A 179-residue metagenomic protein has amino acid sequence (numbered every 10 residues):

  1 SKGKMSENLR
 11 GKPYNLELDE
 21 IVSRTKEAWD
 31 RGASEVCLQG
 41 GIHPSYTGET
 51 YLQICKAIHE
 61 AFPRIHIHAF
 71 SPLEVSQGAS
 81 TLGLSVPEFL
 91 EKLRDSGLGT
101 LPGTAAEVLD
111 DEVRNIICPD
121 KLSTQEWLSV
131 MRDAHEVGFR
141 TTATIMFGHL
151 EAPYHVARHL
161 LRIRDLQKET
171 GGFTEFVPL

Functional and structural regions predicted by a protein language model:
S1-E20, H43: Canonical Radical SAM [4Fe-4S] cluster-binding loop centered on the CxxxCxxC motif and its immediate flanking residues
M5-N8, E35-C37, I42-S45, P72-A79 (+3 more regions): Conserved radical SAM core fold
P13-L16, Y46, T50, T81-E88 (+2 more regions): Alpha-helix N-cap and loop-to-helix initiation/capping positions
V22-Q39: Short Fe-S-cluster ligation motifs
T25, L52-K56, P87-E91, L128-M131 (+1 more regions): Generic structural signal for well-ordered alpha-helices, preferentially at hydrophobic/aromatic core positions
G41-I42, Q53-C55, H59-R64, A69-V75: Asp-box/WD-like beta-propeller blade repeats and closely related beta-sheet repeat scaffolds
C55, R64, E74, G78-L98 (+1 more regions): Active-site-facing alpha/beta catalytic cores
A61-F62, H66, R94-A106, Q125-L179: Conserved C-terminal portion of the radical SAM core fold that forms the substrate/S-adenosylmethionine-binding
